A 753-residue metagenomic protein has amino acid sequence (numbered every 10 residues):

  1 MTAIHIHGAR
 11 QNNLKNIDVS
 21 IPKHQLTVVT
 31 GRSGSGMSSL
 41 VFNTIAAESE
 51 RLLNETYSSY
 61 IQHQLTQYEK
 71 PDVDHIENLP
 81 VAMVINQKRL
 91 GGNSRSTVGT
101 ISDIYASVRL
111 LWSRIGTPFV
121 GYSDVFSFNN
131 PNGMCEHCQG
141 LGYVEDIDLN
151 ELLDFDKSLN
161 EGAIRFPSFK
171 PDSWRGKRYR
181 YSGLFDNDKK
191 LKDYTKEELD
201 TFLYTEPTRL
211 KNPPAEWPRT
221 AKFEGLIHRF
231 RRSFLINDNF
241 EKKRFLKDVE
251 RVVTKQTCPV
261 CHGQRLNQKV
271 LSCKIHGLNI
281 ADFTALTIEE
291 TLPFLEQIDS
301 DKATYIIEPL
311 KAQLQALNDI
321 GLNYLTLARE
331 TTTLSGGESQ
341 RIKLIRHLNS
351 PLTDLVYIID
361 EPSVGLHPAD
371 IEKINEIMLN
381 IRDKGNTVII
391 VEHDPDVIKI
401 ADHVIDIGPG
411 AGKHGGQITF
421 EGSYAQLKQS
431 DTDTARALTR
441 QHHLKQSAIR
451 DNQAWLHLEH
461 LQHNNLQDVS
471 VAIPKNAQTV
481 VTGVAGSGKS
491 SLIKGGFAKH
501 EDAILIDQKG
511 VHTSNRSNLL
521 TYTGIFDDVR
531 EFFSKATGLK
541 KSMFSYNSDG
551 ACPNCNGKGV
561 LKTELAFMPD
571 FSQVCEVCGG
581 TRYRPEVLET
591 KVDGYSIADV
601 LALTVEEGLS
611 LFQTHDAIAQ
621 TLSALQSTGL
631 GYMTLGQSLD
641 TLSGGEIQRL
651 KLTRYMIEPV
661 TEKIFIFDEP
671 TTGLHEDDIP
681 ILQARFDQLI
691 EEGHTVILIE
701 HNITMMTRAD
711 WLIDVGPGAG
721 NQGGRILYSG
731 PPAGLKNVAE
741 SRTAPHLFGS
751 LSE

Functional and structural regions predicted by a protein language model:
T2-T333, S339-L355, I377, E459-T641 (+4 more regions): P-loop/Walker A nucleotide phosphate-binding surfaces of NTP-dependent enzymes
G99-I101, H403-T439, D714-L747: Conserved beta-strand-loop-alpha-helix hinge in the C-terminal portion of ABC ATPase nucleotide-binding domains
L110-R114, L427-R450, E531-K535, L735-E753: C-terminal boundary and immediately downstream tail of ABC-type ATPase nucleotide-binding domains
T331, E361-V364, L639, E669-T672: Short loop immediately C-terminal to the Walker-B catalytic DE motif in ABC-type ATPase nucleotide-binding domains
Y357-I359, I664-F667: Walker B beta-strand of ABC/ABC-like P-loop ATPase nucleotide-binding domains, specifically the conserved hydrophobic
H367-E376, H675-A684: Conserved D-loop/post-Walker B switch-helix segment of ABC ATPase nucleotide-binding domains
T387, I400-D406, T707-D714: Conserved catalytic segment of ABC-fold P-loop ATPases
V391-H393, I699-H701: H-loop/switch region of ABC-family ATPase nucleotide-binding domains
